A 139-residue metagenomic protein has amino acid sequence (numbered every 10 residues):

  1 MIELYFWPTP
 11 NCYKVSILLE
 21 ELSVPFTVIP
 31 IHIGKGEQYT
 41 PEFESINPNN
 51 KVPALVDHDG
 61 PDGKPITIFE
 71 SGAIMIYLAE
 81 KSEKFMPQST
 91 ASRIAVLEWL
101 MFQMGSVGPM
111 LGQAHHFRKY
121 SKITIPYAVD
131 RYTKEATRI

Functional and structural regions predicted by a protein language model:
M1-R131: GST-like domain detector, emphasizing the conserved glutathione-binding G-site in the N-terminal thioredoxin-like
V129-I139: Amphipathic alpha-helical packing segments from all-alpha helical-bundle domains
